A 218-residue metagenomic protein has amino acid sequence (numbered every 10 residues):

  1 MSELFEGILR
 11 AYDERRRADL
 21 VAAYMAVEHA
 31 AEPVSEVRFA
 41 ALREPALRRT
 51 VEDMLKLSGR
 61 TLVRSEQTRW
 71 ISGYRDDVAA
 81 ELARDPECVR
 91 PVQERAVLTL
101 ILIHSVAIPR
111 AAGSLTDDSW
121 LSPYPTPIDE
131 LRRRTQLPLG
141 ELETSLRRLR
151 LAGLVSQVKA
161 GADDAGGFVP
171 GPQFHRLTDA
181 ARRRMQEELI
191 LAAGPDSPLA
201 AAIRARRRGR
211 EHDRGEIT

Functional and structural regions predicted by a protein language model:
M1-A83: Eukaryotic partner-binding/assembly regions in large regulatory complexes
E14, P91-V97, I108-A112: Short helix-coil-helix linker/hinge
V21-A26, T99-Y124: Short helix->loop/beta-hairpin flanking segments within DNA-binding domains
A30-L42, A111-R134: Short acidic, hydrophobic short linear motifs in intrinsically disordered regions
R43-M54, Q136-A152: Short amphipathic alpha-helical interaction segments
L55-R69, E143, R147-D164: A short, conserved structural fragment
T68-G73, A162-H175: Minor-groove-contacting beta-hairpin "wing" of winged helix-turn-helix DNA-binding domains
D77-R95, P172-T218: Short, amphipathic alpha-helical interaction segments positioned at domain boundaries
